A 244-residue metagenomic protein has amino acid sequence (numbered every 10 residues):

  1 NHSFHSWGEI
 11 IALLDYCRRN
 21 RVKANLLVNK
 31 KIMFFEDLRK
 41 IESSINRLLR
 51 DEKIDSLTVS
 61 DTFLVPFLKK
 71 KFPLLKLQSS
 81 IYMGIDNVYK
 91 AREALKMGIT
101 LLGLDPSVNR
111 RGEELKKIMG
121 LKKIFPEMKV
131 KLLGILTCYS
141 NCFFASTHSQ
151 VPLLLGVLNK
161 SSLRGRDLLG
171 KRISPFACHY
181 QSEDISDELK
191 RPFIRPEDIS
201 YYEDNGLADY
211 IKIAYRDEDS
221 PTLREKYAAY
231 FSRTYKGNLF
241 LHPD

Functional and structural regions predicted by a protein language model:
N1-D86, K90, G103, S107-D244: Active-site pocket-lining/capping segments in soluble small-molecule metabolic enzymes
R92-L102: A cross-taxonomic marker for long C-terminal extensions/tails that follow the last structured domain
